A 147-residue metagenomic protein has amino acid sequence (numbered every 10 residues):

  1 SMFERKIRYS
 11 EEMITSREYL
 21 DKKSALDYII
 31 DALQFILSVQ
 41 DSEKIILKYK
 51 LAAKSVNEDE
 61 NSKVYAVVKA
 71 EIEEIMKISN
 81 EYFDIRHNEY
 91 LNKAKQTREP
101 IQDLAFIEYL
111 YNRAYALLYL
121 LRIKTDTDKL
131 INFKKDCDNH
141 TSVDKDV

Functional and structural regions predicted by a protein language model:
S1-K22, I131-D146: Charged alpha-helical initiation segments
R8-E11, D21-E43, Y111-Y115: Short, hydrophobic, well-ordered secondary-structure elements
E12-A25, N88-R98: Acidic, Ser/Thr/Gly/Pro-rich intrinsically disordered interaction regions
T15, L37-S38, D84, Y119: Residue-level marker of positions within ordered structural domains that often coincide with functionally constrained
E18-A25, I45, V64, V68 (+1 more regions): Residue-level recognition of alpha-helical structural elements
S42-K50: Short conserved catalytic/interaction loops centered on acidic-Pro-aromatic/His motifs
K50-V147: Long, charged low-complexity segments
